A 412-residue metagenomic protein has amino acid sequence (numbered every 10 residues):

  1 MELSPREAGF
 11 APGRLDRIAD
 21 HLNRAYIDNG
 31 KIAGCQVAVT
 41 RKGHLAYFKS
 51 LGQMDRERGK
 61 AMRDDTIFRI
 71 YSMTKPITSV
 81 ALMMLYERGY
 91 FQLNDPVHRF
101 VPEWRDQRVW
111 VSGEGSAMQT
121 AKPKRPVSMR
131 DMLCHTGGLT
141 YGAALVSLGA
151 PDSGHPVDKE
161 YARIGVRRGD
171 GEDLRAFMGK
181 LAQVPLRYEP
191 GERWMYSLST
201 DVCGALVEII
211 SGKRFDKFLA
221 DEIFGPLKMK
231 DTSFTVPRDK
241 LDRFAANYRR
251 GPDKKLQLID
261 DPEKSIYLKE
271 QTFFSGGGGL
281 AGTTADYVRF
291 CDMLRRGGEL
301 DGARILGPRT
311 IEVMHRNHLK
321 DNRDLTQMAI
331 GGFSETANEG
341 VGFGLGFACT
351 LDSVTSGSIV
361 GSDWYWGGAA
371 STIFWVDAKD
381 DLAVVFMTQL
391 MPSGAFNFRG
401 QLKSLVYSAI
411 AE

Functional and structural regions predicted by a protein language model:
R6-I70, Y90-Q92, D106-M118, V360 (+3 more regions): Short, conserved catalytic-motif segment at the N-terminal edge
A11, K75, T283: Short, conserved phosphate/pyrophosphate- and ester-handling motifs at nucleotide-, phospho-/glycolipid
D16-N23, G43, R69-F100, T200-E208 (+2 more regions): Active-site SXXK
G52-M54, E263, L390: A generic structural motif
Q107-S358: Short, surface-exposed loop or secondary-structure junction motifs that flank catalytic or metal-binding residues
D363, A370-K379: Short, surface-exposed beta-strand/loop micro-motifs that present aromatic residues
F374-W375, D381-L390: Short, well-ordered beta-strand elements
